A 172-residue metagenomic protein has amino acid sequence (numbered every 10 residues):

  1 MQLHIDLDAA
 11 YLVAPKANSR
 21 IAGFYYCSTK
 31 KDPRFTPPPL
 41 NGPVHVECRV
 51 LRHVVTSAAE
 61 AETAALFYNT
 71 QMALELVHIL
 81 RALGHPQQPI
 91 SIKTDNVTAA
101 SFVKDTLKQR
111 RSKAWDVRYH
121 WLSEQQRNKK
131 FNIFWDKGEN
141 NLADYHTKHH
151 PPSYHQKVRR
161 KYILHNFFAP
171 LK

Functional and structural regions predicted by a protein language model:
M1-K16: Two-metal-ion RNase H-like nuclease active-site motif
Q2, S19-Y26: Short glycine-rich loop/turn motifs
H4-D6, H45, K93: Structured core elements
D8-A10, T29, D136, H146: Structured loops at beta-to-helix junctions and adjacent beta-edge loops in soluble globular domains
Y11-P15, P33-F35, A99-S101, N140-A143: Flexible loop/turn segments at secondary-structure boundaries
A17-N18, S57: Short, contiguous, pocket-lining structural segments that sit at or immediately flank catalytic/ligand-binding sites
C27-A64: A short, polar/acidic, helix/strand-boundary loop motif
R49-K172: RNase H-like nuclease module associated with reverse transcription
